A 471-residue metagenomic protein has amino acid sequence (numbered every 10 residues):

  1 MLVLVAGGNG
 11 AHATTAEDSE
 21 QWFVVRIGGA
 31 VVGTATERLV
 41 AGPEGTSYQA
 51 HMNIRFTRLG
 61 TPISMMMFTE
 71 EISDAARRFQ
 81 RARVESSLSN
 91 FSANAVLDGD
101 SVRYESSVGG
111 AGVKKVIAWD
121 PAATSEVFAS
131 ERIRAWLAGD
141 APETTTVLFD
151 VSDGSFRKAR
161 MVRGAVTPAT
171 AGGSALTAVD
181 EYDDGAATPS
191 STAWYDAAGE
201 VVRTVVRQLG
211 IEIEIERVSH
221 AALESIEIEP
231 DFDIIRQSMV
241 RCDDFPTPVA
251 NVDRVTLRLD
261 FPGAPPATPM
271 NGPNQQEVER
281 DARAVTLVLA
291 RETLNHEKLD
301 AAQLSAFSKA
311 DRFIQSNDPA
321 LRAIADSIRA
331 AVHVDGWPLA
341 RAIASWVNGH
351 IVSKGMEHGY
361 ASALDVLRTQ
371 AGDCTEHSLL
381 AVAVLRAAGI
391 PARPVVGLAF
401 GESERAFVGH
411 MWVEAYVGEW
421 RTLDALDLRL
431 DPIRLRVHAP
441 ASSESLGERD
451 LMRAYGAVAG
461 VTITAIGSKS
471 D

Functional and structural regions predicted by a protein language model:
M1-A6: Bacterial N-terminal signal peptides
N9-A13: Sec/Tat signal peptide C-region and signal peptidase I cleavage site
T14-K114, R132-N295, S445-R449, A457 (+1 more regions): Acidic, serine/threonine-rich low-complexity disordered tracts
Q21, E376-H377: Residue-level preference for nonpolar/small residues embedded in alpha-helices
E44, V366, S403-R405: Short Asp/Glu-rich motifs
V108-E126: Acidic/charged, solvent-exposed loop-and-adjacent secondary-structure segments enriched in E/D, K/R, S/T, and G/P
E126-S130, T293, K298-G372, L380 (+2 more regions): Secondary-structure boundary elements
A175-L176, D180, P189, A193 (+2 more regions): Hydrophobic/aromatic-rich core segments of domains that either
